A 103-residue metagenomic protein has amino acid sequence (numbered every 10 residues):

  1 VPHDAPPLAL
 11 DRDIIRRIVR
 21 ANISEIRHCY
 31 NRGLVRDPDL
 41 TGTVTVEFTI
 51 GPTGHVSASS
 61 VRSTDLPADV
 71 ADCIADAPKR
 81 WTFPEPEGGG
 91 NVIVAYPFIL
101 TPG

Functional and structural regions predicted by a protein language model:
V1-G103: Charge-biased low-complexity segments
